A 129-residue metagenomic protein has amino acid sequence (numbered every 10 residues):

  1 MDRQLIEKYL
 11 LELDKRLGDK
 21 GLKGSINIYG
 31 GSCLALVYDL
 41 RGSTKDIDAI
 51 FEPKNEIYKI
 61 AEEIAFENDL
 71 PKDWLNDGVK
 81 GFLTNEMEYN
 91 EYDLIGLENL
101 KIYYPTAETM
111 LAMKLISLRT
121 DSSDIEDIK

Functional and structural regions predicted by a protein language model:
M1-K129: Compositionally biased terminal segments of proteins
